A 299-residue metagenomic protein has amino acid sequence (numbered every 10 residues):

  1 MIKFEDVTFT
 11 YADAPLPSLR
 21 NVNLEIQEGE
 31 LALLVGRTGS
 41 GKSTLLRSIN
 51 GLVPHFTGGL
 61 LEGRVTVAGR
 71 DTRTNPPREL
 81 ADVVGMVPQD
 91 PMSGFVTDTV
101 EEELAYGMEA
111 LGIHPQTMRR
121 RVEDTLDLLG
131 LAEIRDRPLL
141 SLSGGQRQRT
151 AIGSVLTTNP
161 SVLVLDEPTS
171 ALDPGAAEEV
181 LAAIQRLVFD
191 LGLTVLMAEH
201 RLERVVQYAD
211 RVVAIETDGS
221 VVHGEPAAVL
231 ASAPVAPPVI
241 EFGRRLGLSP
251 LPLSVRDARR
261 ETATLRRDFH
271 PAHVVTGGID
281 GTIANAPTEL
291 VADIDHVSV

Functional and structural regions predicted by a protein language model:
N50: Helix-to-loop junction immediately C-terminal to a conserved catalytic motif
V53, R64-E79: ABC ATPase NBD Q-loop/coupling interface
Q116-I134, A292-I294: Conserved ABC ATPase "signature" region
P138-L142, Q146: Conserved ABC ATPase signature
V155-L156: ABC ATPase C-loop
L163-D166: Catalytic Walker B motif of ABC-type/P-loop ATPase nucleotide-binding domains
E199-H200: H-loop/switch region of ABC-family ATPase nucleotide-binding domains
I215-P252: Conserved beta-strand-loop-alpha-helix hinge in the C-terminal portion of ABC ATPase nucleotide-binding domains
